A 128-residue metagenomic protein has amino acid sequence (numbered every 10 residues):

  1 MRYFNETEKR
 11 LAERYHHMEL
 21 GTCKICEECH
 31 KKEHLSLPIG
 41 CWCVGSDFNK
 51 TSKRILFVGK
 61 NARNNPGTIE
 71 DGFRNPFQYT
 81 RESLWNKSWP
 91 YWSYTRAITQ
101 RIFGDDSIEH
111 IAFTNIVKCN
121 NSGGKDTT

Functional and structural regions predicted by a protein language model:
R2-T128: A polyanion-binding, active-site-adjacent surface
